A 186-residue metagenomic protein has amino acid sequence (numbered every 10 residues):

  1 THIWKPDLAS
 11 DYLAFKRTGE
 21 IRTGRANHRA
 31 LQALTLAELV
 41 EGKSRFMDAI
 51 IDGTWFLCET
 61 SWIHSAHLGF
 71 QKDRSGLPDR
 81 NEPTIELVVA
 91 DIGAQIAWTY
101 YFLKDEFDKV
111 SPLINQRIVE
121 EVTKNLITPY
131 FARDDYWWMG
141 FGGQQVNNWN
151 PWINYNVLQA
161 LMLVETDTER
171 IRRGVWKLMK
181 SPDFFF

Functional and structural regions predicted by a protein language model:
T1-L13: Low-complexity, Ser/Thr/Pro/Gly-enriched N-terminal "stalk/linker" regions
P6-D7, A66-F70, W137-Q145: Short coil/turn segments at secondary-structure boundaries
R17-G24, L36-V40, S44, P78-E86 (+1 more regions): Short, charged/polar micro-motifs that form catalytic or ligand-binding hotspots
A26-V40, D52-F56, A90-Y101: Non-membrane alpha-helical segments in proteins
L39-V40, S44-D48, I63-H67, F102-K109 (+1 more regions): Short, solvent-exposed secondary-structure capping/transition elements
R45-T84, F186: Helix-terminus loop motifs that line ligand-binding clefts
G76-F186: Active-site lining segments of carbohydrate-active enzymes
